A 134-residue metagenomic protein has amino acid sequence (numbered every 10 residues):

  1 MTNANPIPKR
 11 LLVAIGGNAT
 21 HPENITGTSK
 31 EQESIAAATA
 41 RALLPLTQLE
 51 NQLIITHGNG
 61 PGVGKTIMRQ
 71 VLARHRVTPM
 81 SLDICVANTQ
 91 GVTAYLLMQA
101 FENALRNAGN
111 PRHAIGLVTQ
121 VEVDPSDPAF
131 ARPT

Functional and structural regions predicted by a protein language model:
M1-N59, K65-L72, C85: N-terminal glycine-/serine-/threonine-rich phosphate-binding loop
L72-T134: Ligand-binding beta-strand-loop-alpha-helix segment within the catalytic cores of soluble metabolic enzymes
